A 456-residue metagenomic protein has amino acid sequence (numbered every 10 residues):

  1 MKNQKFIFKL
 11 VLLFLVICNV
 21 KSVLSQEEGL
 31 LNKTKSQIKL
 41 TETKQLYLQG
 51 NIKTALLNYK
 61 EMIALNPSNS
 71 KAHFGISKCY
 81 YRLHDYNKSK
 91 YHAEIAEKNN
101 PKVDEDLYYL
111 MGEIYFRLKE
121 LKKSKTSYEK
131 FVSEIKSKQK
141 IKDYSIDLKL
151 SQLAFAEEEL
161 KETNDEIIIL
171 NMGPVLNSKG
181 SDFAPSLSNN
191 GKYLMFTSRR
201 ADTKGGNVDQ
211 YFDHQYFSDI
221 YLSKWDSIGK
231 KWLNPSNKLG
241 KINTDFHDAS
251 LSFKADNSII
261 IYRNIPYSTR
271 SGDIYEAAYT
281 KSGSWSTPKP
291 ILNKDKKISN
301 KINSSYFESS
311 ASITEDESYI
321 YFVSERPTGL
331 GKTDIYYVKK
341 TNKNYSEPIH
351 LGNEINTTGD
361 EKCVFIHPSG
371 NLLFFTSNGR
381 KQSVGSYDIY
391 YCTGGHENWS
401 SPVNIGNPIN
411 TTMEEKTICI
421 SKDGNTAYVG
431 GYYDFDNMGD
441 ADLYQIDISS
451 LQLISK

Functional and structural regions predicted by a protein language model:
N32-S68: Alpha-helical segment of the N-proximal tetratricopeptide repeat
Q37, K71, E105-D106: Start-of-helix register in tetratricopeptide repeats
M62, I95-E97, F131: Canonical positions in the second alpha-helix
L65, K98-N100, E134: Structural marker of alpha-solenoid helical repeat scaffolds
G75, R82, V103, R117 (+2 more regions): Short, conserved micro-motifs composed of acidic
